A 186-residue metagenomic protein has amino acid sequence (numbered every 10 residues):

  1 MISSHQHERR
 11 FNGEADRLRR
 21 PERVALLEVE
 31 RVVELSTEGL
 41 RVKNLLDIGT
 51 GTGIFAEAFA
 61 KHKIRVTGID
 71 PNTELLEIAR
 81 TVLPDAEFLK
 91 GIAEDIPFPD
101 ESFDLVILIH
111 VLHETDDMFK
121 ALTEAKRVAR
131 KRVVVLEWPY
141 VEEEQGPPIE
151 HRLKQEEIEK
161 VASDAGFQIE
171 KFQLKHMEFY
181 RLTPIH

Functional and structural regions predicted by a protein language model:
I2-L26, A56, R132-L182: C-terminal alpha-helical "lid/dimerization" subdomain adjacent to the S-adenosyl-L-methionine
E22-R41: Conserved alpha-helix/loop element of class I SAM-dependent methyltransferases that forms part of the SAM/SAH-binding
V42, F103-D104: Local beta-strand N-terminus motif with an aromatic residue
L46, G51-D95: Class I SAM-dependent methyltransferase SAM/SAH-binding core
I107: A conserved beta-strand element that flanks and buttresses the S-adenosyl-L-methionine
H110-V111: Short catalytic micro-motifs in class I SAM-dependent methyltransferases
F119-V133: A short glycine-rich, Lys/Arg-flanked "PGG" loop and its adjoining helix->strand segment in the class I
